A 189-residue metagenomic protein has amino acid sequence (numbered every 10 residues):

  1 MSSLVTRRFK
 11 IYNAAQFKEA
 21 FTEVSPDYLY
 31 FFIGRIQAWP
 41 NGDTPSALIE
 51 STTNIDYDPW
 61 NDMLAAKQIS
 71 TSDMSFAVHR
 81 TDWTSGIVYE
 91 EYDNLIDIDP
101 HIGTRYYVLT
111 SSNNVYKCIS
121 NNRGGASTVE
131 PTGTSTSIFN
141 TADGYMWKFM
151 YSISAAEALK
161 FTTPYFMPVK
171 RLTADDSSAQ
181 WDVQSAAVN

Functional and structural regions predicted by a protein language model:
M1-N189: Tryptophan-rich substrate-binding surfaces of secreted polymer-degrading and adhesive proteins
